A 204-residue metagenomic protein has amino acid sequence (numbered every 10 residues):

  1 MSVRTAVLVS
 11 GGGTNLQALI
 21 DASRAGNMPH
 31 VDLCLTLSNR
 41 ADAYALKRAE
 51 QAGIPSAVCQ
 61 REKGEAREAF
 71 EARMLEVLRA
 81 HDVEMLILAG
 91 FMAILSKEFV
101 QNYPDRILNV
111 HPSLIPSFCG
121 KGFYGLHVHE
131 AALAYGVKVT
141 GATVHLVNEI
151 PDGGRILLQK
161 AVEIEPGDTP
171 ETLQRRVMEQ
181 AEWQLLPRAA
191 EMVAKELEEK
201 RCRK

Functional and structural regions predicted by a protein language model:
M1-K204: One-carbon transfer enzymes
